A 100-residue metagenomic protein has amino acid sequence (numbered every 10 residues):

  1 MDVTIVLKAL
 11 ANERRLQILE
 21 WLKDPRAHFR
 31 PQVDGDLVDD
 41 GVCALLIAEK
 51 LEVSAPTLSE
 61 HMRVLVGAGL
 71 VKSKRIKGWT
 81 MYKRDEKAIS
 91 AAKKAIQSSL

Functional and structural regions predicted by a protein language model:
M1-V6: Short, Lys/Arg-enriched N-terminal segment that forms or immediately precedes the first helix of a structured domain
K8, R14-S54, T80-K87: N-terminal helix-turn-helix DNA-binding core of bacterial DNA-binding proteins
E49, E60, V66-G67: Alpha-helical residues within the helix-turn-helix
G67-I76, K83: Beta-hairpin "wing" of winged helix-turn-helix
A88-A92: Short, charged/polar, Gly/Pro-enriched secondary-structure boundary elements
